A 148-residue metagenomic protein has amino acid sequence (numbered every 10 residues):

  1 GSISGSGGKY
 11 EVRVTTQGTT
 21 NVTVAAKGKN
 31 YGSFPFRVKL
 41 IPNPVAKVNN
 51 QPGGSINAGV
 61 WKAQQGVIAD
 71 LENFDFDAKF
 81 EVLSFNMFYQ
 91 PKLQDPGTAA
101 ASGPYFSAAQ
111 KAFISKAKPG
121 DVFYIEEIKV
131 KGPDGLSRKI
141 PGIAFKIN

Functional and structural regions predicted by a protein language model:
G1-N148: Extracytoplasmic/secretory ectodomains and luminal regions
